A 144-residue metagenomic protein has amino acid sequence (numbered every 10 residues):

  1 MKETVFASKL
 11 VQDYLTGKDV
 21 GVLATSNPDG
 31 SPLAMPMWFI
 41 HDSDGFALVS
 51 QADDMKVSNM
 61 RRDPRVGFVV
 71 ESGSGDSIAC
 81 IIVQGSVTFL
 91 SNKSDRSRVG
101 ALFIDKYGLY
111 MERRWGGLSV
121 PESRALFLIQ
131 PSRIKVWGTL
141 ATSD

Functional and structural regions predicted by a protein language model:
M1-F6, A79-D144: Charged, gly/pro-rich active-site loop segments
M1-G17: Extreme N-terminal tail/first-helix region
Q12-D13, W38, S58, G117-S119: Short secondary-structure boundary/capping segments
L15-T16, R61-R62, I104: Alpha-helix boundary recognition
D19-A52, M60, G67-E71, A79-I82: Short beta-strand segments
D19-V20, R65, G108, I134: Generic structural signal for secondary-structure transition and capping sites
Q51-M55, Y107: Short, solvent-exposed aromatic-acidic interface loops
D54-K56, G75, S143-D144: Short, surface-exposed beta-strand-loop junctions and turns on beta-sheet-rich folds
